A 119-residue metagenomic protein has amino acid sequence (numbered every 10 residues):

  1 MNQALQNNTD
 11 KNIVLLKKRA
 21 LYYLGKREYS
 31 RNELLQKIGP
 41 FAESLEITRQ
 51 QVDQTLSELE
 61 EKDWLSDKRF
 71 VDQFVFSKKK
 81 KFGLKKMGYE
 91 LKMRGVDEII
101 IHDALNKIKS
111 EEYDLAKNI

Functional and structural regions predicted by a protein language model:
M1-I119: An alpha-helical, amphipathic repeat domain used for nucleic-acid recognition, typified by the mTERF helical solenoid
